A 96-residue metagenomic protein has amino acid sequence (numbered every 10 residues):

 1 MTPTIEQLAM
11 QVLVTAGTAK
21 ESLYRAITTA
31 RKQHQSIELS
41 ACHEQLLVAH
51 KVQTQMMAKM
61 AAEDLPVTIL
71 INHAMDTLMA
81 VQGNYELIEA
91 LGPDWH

Functional and structural regions predicted by a protein language model:
M1-H96: Terminal alpha-helical segments
